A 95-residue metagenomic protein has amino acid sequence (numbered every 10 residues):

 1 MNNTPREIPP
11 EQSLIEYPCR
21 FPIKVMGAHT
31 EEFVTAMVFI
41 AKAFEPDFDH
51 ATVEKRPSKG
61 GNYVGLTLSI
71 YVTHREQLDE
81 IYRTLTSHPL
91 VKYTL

Functional and structural regions predicted by a protein language model:
M1-G65, Y71-L95: Long, contiguous binding/interaction regions
